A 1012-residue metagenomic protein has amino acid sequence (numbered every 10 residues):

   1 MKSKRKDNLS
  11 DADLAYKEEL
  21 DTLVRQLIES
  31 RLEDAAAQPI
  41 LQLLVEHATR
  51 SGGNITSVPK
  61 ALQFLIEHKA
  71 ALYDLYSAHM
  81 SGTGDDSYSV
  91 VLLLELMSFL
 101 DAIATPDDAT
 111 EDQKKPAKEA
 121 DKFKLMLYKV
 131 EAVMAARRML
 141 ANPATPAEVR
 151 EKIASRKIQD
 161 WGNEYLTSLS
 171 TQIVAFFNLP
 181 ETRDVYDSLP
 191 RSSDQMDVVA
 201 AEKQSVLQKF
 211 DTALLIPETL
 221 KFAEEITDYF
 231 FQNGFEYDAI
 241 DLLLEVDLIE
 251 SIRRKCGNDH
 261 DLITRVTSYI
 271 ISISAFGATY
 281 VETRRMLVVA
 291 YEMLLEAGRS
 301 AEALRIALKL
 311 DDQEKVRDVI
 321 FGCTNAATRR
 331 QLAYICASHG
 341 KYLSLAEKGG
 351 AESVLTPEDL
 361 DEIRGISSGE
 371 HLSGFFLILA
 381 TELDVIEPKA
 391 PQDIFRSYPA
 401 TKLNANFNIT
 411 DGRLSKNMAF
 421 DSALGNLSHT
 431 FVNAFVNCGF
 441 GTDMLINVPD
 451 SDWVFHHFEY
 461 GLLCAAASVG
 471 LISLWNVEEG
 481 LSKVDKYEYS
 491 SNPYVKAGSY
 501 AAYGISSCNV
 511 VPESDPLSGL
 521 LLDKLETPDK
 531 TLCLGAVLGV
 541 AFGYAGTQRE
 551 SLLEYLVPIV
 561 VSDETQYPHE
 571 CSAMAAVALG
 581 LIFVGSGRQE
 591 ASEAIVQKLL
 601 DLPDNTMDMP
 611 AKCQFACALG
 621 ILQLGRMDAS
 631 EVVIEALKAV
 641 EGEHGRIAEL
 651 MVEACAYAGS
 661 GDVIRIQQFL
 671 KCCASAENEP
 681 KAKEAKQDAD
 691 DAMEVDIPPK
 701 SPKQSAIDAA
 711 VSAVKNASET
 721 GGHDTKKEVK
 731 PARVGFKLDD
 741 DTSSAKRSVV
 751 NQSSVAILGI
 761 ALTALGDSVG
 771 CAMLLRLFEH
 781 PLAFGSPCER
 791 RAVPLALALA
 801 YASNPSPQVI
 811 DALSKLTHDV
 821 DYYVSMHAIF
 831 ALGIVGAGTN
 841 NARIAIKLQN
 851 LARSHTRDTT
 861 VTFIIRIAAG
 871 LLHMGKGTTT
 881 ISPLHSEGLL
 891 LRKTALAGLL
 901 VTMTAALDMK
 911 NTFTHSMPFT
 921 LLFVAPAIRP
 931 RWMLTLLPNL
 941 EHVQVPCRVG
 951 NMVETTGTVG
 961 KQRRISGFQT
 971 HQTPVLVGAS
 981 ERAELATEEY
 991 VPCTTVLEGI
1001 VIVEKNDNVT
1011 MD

Functional and structural regions predicted by a protein language model:
K2-V996, V1001-I1002: Extended alpha-helical assembly domains of large eukaryotic scaffold proteins
T1010-M1011: Long mid-to-C-terminal assembly/interaction modules of large eukaryotic proteins
